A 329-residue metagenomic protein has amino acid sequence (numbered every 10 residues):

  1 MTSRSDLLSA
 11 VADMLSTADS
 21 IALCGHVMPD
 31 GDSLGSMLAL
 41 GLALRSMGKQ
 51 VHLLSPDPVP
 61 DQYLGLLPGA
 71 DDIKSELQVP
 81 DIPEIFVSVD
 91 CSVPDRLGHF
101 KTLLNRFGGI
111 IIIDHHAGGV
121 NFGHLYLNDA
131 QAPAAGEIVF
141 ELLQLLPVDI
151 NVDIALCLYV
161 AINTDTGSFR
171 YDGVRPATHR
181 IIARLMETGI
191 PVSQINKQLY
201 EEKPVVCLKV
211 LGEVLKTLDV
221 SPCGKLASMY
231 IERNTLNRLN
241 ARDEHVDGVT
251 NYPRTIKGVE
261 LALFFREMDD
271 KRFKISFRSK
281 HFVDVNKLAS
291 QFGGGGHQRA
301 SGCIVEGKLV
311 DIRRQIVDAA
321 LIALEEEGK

Functional and structural regions predicted by a protein language model:
M1-S9, L103-I110, Q131-V139: An acidic intrinsically disordered interaction segment
T2-V27, G35-G65, P80-I85, T164-Q291 (+1 more regions): Hydrophobic helix-and-loop "lid/oligomerization" segment in the mid-to-C-terminal part of catalytic domains
M28-P29, C91-P94, H116-G118, R233-N234 (+1 more regions): Short glycine-rich anion-binding loops that position phosphate/pyrophosphate groups of nucleotides and phosphorylated
G31-M37, P94-G98: Short glycine/serine/threonine-rich phosphate/pyrophosphate-binding segments that cradle anionic phosphate groups
G41, P68-I73, N105, N128-Q131 (+1 more regions): Short, hinge-like loop/turn segments at secondary-structure boundaries
A70, E76-H124: Active-site cofactor/cluster-binding pocket
S75-Q78, H99-T102, Y126-D129, P147-D149 (+3 more regions): A generic local secondary-structure boundary/capping motif
I113-I181: Short alpha-helices
